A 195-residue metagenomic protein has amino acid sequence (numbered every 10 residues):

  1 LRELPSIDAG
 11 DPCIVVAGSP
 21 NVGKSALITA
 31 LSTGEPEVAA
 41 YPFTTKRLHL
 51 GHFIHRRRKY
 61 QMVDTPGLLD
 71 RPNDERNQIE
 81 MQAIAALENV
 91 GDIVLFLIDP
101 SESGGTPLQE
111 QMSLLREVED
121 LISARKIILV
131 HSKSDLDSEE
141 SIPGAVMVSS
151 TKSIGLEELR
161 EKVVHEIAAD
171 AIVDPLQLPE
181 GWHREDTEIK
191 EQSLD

Functional and structural regions predicted by a protein language model:
L1-R76, M81, A85-N89: Conserved G1/Walker A P-loop phosphate-binding module
V16, F96, L129-H131: Structural beta-sheet core signal
R58-Q61, D92-I93, R125-I127: Loop/turn-to-beta-strand initiation segments
P66, I98-P100, H131-S134: A short beta-strand-to-loop transition that corresponds to the Sensor-1 phosphate-sensing loop of AAA+ P-loop ATPases
R71-E75, G104-E110, S138-I142: Conserved ATPase-coupling elements of RecA-like P-loop NTPase cores
E75-E102, S113-I122: Inter-motif core of Ras-like GTPase G domains
Q82-N89, L115, T151, G181-D195: P-loop NTP-binding site
A124-I128, K133-I189: Canonical P-loop GTPase G-domain recognition
